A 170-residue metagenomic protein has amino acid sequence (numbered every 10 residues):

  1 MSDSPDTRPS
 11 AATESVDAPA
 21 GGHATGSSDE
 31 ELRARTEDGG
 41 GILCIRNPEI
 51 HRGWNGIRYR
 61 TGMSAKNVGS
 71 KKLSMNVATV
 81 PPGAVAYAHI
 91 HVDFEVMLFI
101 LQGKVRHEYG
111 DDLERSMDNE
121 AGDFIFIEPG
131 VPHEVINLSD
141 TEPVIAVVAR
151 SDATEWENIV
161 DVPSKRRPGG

Functional and structural regions predicted by a protein language model:
S2-K72, Y87, E157, D161-G170: A short, N-terminal "cap"/entry segment at the start of jelly-roll beta-barrel domains of the cupin/DSBH fold
N67-K71, V80-A84, Q102-R106, D152-T154: Short, charged/polar surface micro-motifs in flexible loops or helix N-caps
N67-V68, D93, D112, D140-E142: Short strand-connecting beta-turns/loops that link adjacent beta-strands
M75-A78, M97, F126, T141-N158: A short hydrophobic beta-strand segment most commonly corresponding to one strand of the jelly-roll/cupin
N76-V92: Conserved short histidine dyad/triad with adjacent acidic residue
V77, I90, L101, Y109-D111 (+2 more regions): Residue-level recognition of conserved beta-strand positions in structured domain cores
V80-G83, Y109, N119-L138, R150-S151: Conserved metal-binding segment of the jelly-roll/cupin
V85, F94-A121: A short beta-strand-loop-beta hairpin characteristic of the jelly-roll/cupin
